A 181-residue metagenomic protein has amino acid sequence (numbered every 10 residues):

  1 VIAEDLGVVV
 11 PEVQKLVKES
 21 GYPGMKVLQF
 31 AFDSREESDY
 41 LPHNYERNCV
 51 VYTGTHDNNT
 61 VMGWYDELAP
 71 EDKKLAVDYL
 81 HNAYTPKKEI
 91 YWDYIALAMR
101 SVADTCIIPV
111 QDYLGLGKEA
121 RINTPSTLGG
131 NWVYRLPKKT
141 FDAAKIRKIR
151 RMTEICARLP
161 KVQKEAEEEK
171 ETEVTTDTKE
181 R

Functional and structural regions predicted by a protein language model:
I2-R181: Catalytic cores of glycan-processing enzymes that make or break glycosidic bonds
